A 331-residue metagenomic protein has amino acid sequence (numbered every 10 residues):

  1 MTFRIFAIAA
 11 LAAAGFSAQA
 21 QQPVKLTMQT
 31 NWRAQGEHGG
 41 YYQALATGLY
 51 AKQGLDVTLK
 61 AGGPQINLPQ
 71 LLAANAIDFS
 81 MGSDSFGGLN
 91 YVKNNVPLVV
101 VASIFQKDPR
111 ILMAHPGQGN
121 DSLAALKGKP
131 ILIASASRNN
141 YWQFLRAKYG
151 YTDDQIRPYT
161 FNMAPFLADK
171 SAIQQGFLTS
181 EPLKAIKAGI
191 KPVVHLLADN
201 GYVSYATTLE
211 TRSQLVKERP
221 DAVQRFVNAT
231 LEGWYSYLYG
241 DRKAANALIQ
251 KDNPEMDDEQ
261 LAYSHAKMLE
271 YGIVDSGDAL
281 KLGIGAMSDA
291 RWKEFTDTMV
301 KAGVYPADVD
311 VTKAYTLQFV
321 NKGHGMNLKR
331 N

Functional and structural regions predicted by a protein language model:
M1-A7: Bacterial N-terminal signal peptides that target proteins for export
A9-Q19: Hydrophobic h-region of N-terminal signal peptides that target proteins for export in Gram-negative bacteria
Q21-A168, A172-G176, H195-L196: Short, glycine-/small- and polar/acidic-enriched structural segments that line small-molecule recognition paths
L45-G48, Q53-G54, A76, M81-D84 (+11 more regions): Sec/Tat-exported extracytoplasmic proteins
R110-N120, A206-D221: A bilobed periplasmic-binding-protein/Venus flytrap-type ligand-binding module shared by bacterial periplasmic
L178, P182-D199, S204: Extracytoplasmic/periplasmic substrate-binding proteins
K217-V304: Secondary-structure end/capping motifs
D289-N331: Conserved C-terminal helix/tail region of periplasmic/extracytoplasmic solute-binding proteins
